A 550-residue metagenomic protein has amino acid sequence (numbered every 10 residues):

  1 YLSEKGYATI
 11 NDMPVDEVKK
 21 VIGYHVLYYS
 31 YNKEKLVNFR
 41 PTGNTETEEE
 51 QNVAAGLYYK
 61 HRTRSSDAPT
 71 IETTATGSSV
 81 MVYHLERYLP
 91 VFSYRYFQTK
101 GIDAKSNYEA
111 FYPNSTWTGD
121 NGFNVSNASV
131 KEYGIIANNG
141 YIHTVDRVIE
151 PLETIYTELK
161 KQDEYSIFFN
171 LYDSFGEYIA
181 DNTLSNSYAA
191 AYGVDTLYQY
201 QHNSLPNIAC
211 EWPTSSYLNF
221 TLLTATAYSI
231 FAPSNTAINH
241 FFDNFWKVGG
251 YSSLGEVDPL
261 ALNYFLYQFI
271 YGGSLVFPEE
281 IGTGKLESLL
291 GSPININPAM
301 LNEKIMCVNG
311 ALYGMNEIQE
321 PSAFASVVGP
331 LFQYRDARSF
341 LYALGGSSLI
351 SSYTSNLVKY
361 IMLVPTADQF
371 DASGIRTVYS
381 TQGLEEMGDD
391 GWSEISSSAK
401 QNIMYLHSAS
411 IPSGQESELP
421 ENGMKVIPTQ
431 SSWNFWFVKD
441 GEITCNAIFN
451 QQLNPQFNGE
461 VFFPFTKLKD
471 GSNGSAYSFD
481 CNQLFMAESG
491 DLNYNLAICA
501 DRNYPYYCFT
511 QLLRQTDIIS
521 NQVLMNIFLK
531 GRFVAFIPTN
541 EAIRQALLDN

Functional and structural regions predicted by a protein language model:
Y1-N550: Mature, structured domains of secreted/extracytosolic soluble proteins
